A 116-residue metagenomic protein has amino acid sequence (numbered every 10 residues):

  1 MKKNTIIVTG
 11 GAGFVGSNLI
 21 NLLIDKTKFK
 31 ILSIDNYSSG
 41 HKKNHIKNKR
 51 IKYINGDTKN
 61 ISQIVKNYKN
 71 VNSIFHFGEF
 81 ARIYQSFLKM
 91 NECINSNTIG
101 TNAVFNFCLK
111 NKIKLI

Functional and structural regions predicted by a protein language model:
M1-I116: N-terminal Rossmann-like NAD(P)+-binding domain of SDR-like oxidoreductases, especially those catalyzing
